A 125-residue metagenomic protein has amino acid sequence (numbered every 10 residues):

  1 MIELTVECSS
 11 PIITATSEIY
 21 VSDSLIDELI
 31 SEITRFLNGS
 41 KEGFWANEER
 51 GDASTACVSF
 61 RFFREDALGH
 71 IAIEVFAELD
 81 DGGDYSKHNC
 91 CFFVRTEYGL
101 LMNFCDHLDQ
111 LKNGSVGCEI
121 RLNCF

Functional and structural regions predicted by a protein language model:
M1-I19, S24-E28, L111-R121, F125: Charged, alpha-helix-forming regions
M1-T5, S54-D84, H88: Intrinsic, low-complexity N-terminal interaction/targeting segments
C8-I12, V21-L25, R64, A77-D81 (+1 more regions): Beta-strand elements of well-folded, non-transmembrane domains
S10-V21, E42-A46, S86-R95: A cross-kingdom feature marking solvent-exposed beta-strand/loop segments within repeated, beta-rich binding/scaffold
I19-E48: Acidic, aromatic-enriched beta-alpha/helix-loop junctions
N38-D66, N113-F125: DNA polymerase processivity clamps
E78-F125: Mixed-charge, glycine-accented linear interaction segment located at domain edges/termini
